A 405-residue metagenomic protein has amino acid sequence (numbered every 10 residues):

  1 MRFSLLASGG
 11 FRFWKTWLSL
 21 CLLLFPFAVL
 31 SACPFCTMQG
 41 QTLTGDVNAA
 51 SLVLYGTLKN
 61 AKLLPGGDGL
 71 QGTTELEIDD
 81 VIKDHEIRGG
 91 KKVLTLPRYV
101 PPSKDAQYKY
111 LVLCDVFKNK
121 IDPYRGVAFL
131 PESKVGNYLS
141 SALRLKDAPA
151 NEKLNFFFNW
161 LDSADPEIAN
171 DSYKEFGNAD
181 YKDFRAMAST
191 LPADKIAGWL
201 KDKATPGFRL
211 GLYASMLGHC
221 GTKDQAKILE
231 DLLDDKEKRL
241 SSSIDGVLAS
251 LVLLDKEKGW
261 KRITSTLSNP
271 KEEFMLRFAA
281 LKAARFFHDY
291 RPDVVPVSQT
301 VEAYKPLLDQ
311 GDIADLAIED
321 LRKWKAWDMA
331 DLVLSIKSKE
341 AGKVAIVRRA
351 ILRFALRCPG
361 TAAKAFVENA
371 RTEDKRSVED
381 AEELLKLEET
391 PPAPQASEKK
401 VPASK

Functional and structural regions predicted by a protein language model:
M1-W14: N-terminal secretory signal peptides that target proteins for export/translocation
K15-V29: Bacterial N-terminal signal peptides
A28-A164, I168, G177-N178: Transition segments tied to proteolytic processing and entry into folded domains
Y138-D147, N170-M187, F208-T222, S242-D255 (+4 more regions): Structural detector for internal amphipathic alpha-helices that build alpha-solenoid repeat scaffolds
A150-F158, K182-W199, T222-D234, K256-S268 (+3 more regions): Amphipathic alpha-helical scaffolding segments comprising HEAT/armadillo-like alpha-solenoid repeats
L161-P166, G198-T205, D231-L240, S265-M275 (+4 more regions): Solenoid-like repeat scaffolds
K182-D183, A193-L200, A204, G211-S241 (+7 more regions): Extended alpha-solenoid helical-repeat scaffolds
I346-K405: Eukaryotic acidic, Ser/Thr-rich intrinsically disordered low-complexity regions
